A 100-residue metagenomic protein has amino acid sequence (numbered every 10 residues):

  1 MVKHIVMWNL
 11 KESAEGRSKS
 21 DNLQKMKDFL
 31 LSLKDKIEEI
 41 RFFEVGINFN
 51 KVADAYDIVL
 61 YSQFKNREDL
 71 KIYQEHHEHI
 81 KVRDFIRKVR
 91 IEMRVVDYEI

Functional and structural regions predicted by a protein language model:
M1-Y56, K65-K71, E99-I100: Short S/T/G/P-rich N-terminal loop/turn motif that feeds into the first structured element of a domain
D28, K36, Q63, R67-V96: An amphipathic, aromatic/His-enriched active-site/gating alpha helix that lines ligand/cofactor pockets
